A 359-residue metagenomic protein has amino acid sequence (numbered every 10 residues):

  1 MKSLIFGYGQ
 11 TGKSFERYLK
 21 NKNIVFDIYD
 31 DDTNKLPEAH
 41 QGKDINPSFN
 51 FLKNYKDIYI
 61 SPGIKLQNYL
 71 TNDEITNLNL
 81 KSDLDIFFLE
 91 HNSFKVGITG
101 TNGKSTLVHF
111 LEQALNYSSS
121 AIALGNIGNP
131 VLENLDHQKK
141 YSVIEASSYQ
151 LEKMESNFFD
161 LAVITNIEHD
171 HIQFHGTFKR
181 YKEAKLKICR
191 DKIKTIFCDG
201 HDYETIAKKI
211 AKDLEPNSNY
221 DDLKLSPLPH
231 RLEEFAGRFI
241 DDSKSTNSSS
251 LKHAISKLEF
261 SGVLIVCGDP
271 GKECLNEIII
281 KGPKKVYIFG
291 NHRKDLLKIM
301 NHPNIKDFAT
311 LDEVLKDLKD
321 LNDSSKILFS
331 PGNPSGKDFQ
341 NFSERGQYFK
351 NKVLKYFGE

Functional and structural regions predicted by a protein language model:
M1-G97, R231, M300, F308-L321: Short, basic phosphate-binding NTP loop
S14-Y18, S120-A121, Y203-K285: Nucleotide phosphate-binding/pyrophosphate-handling subdomain across enzymes that bind or process nucleotide phosphates
L19, I58, I98, E145 (+7 more regions): Residue-level signal for inorganic ion chemistry
D27-D31, F197-D199, V266-G268, P283-R293: Short internal beta-strands
P62-K65, G103, S148-Q150, H169-D170 (+6 more regions): Short glycine-rich anion-binding loops that position phosphate/pyrophosphate groups of nucleotides and phosphorylated
D83-I127: Walker A (P-loop) phosphate-binding motif
H137-Y203, K337-N341: Flexible active-site lid/hinge loop adjacent to a nucleotide/diphosphate and Mg2+-phosphate binding pocket
G271-K326, E359: C-terminal helical cap/extension that packs against the catalytic core of soluble nucleotide-cofactor enzymes
